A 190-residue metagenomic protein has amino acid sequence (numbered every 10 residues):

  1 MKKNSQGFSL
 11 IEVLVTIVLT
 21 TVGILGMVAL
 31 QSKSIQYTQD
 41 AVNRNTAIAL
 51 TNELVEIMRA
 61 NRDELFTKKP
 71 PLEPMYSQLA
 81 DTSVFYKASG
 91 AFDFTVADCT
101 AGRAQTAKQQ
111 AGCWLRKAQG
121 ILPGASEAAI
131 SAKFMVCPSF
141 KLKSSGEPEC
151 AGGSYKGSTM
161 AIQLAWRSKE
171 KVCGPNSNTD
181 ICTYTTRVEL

Functional and structural regions predicted by a protein language model:
M1-K2, Q109: Long, low-complexity, intrinsically disordered N-terminal extensions of eukaryotic proteins, enriched
K2-N52: Aliphatic-rich helix starts adjacent to a transmembrane/signal segment
N45, N52-L190: Flexible, low-complexity segments enriched in proline/glycine/serine and punctuated by aromatic residues
